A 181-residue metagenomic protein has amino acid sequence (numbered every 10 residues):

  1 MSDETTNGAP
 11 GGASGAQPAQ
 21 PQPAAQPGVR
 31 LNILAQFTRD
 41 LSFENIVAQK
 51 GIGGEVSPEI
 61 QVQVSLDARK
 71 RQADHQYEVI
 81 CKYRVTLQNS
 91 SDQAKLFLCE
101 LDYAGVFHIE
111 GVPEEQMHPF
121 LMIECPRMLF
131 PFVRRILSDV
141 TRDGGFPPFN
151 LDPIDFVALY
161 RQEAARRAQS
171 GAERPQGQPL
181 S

Functional and structural regions predicted by a protein language model:
S2-M128, R134-S181: N-terminal intrinsically disordered, cationic/polar leader segments that include organellar targeting peptides
